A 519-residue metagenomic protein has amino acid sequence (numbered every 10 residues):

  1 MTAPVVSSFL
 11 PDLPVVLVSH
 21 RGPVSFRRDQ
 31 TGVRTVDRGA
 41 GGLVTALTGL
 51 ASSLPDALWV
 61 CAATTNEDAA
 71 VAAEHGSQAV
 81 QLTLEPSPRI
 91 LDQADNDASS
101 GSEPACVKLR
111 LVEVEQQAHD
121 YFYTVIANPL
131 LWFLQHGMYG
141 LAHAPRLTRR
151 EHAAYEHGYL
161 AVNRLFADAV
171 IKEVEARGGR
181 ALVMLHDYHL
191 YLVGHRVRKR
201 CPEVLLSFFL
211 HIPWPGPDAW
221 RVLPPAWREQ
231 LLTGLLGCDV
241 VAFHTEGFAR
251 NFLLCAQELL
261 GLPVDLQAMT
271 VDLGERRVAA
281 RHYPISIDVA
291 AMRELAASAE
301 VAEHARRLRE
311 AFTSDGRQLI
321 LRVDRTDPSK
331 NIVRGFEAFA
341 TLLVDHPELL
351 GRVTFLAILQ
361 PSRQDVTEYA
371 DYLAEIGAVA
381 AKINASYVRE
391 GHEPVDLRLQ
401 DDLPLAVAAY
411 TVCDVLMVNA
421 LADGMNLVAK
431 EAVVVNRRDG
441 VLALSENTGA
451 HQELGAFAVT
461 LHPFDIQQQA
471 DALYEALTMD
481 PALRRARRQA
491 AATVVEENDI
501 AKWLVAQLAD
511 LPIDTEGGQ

Functional and structural regions predicted by a protein language model:
T2-Q519: Catalytic cores of carbohydrate-active enzymes across secretory and cytosolic contexts
